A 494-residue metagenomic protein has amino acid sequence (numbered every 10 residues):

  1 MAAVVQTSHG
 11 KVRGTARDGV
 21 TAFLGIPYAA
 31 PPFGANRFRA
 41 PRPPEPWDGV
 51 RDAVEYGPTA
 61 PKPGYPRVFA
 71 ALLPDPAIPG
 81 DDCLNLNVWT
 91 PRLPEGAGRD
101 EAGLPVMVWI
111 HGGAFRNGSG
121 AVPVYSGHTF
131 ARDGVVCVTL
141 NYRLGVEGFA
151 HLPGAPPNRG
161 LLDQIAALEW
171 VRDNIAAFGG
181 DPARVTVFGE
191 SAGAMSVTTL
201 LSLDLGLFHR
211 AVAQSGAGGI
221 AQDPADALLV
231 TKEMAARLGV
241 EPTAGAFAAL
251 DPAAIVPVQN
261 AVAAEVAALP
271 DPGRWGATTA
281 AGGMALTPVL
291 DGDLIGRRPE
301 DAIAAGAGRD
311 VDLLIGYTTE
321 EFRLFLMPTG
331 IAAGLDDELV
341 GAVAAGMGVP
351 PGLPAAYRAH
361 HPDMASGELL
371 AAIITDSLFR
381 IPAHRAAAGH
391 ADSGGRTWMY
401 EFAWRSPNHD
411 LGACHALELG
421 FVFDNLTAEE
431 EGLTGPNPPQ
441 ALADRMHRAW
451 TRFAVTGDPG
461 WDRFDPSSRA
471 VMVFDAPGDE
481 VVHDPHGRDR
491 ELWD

Functional and structural regions predicted by a protein language model:
M1-N158, G432-R448, A454-W461, A476-G478 (+1 more regions): Non-catalytic accessory segments of hydrolases
T21, W47, V54-I78, R92 (+16 more regions): A structural signal for the main folded, soluble domain(s) of proteins
P58-K62, R380-D494: Mobile gating loops/cap/lid regions near enzyme active sites that modulate substrate access
A71-A244, I303-F325: Serine-hydrolase-like catalytic core of hydrolytic proteins
M107, T139, I165-L168, R172 (+13 more regions): Non-transmembrane alpha-helical segments in soluble domains of secreted/periplasmic/extracellular proteins
R172-I175, D204, L238, H361 (+2 more regions): Sec/Tat-exported extracytoplasmic proteins
R210, I255-N437: Substrate-gating cap/lid region and adjacent catalytic-acid/histidine neighborhood within extracellular/lumenal
